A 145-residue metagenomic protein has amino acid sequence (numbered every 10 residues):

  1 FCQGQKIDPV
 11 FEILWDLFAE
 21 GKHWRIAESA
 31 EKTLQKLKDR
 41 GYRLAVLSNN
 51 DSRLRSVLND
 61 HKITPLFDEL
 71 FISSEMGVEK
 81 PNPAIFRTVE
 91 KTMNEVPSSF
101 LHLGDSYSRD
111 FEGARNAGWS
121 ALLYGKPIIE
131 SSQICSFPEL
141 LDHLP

Functional and structural regions predicted by a protein language model:
F1-E28: Metal-dependent phosphoesterase signature
I7-I13, E31, Q35-K38, Y42-P145: Asp-based, Mg2+/Mn2+-dependent phosphohydrolase catalytic module
